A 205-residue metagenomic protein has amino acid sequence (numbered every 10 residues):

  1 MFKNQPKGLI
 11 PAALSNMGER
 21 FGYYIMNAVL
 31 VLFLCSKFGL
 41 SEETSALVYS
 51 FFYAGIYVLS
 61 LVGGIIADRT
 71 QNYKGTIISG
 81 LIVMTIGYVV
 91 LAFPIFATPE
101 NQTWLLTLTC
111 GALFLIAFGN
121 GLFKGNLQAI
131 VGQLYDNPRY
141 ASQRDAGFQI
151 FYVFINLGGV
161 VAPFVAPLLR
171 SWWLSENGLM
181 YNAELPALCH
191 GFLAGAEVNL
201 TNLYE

Functional and structural regions predicted by a protein language model:
M1-N16, R20, P99-T107: Cytosolic juxtamembrane N-terminal segment immediately preceding the first transmembrane helix of multi-pass
M17, G87, E100-N126: Hydrophobic core of transmembrane alpha-helices in multi-pass small-molecule transporters, especially MFS/SLC-type
A28, L61-V62, I86, F93 (+1 more regions): A gly/Pro-rich, aromatic-decorated transmembrane alpha-helix motif that marks the paired, flexible gating helices
A28-T44, S171: Short amphipathic helix-loop junctions that connect adjacent transmembrane helices in Major Facilitator Superfamily/SLC
L47-R69, T85, V160-A162: Central cavity-lining transmembrane alpha-helices of secondary-active solute carriers, predominantly the Major
G55-I56, Q143-S175, A183-V198, E205: Glycine-rich segments within core transmembrane alpha-helices of 12-TM secondary carriers
R69-M84, S142: Cytoplasmic membrane-interface "Motif A"-like loop-to-helix N-cap segments of 12-TM Major Facilitator Superfamily
S79-W104: C-terminal ends and interior cores of transmembrane alpha-helices in multi-pass membrane transporters/permeases
